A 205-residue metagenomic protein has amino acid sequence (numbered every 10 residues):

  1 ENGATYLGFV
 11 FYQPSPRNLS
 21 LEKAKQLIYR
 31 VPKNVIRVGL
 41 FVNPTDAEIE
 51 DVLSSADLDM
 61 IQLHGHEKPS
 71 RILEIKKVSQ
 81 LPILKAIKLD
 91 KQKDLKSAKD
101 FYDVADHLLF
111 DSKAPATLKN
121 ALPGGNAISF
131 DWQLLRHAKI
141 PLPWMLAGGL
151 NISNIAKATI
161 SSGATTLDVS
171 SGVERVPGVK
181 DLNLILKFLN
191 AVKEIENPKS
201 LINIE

Functional and structural regions predicted by a protein language model:
N2-A4, V31: A short, Lys/Arg-enriched amphipathic alpha-helix followed by its capping loop at the start of a domain
F9-E74, V78: N-terminal active-site wall of soluble small-molecule enzyme domains
E22-A24, I28-R30, S55, H66-S171 (+1 more regions): Short loop-to-alpha-helix "cap/lid" segments that border enzyme active sites across diverse enzyme classes
